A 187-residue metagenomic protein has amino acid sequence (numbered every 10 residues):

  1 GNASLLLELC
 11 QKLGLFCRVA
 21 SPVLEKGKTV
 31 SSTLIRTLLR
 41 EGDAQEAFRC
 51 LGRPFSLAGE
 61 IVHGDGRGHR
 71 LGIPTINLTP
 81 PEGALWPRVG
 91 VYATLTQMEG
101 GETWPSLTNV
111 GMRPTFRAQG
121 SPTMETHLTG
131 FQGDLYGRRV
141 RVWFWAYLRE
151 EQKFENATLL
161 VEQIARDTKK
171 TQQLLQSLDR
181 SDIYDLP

Functional and structural regions predicted by a protein language model:
G1-P74, E151, E155-V161, A165-T168 (+1 more regions): Classical nucleotidyltransferase
L13, G64-P187: Phosphate/ribose-recognition catalytic cores of enzymes acting on nucleotide-derived substrates
